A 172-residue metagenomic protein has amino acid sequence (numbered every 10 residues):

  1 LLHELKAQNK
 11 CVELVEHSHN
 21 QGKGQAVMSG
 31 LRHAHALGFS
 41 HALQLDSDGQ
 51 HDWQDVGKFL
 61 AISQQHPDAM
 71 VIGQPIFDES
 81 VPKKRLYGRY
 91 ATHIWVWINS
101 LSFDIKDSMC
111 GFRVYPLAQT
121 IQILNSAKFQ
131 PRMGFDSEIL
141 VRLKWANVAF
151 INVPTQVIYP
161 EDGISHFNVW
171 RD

Functional and structural regions predicted by a protein language model:
L1-V15: Acidic donor-binding segment of Leloir-type glycosyltransferases
C11-E13, D104, A149-I151: Conserved beta-strand segments of alpha/beta enzyme cores
H17-A36, H41, W53-M133, P160-W170: Acceptor/aglycone-binding surface of glycosyltransferases and processive sugar-polymer synthases
G30, D48, P116, L143 (+1 more regions): Residue-level signature of catalytic and energy-coupling elements of molecular machines, predominantly ATP/GTP-dependent
G49-H51, V157: Short, glycine/acidic-enriched loop or turn micro-motifs at the edges of active sites
F129-P131, L140-I158: Catalytic donor-sugar/metal-binding loop of nucleotide-sugar-dependent glycosyltransferases
